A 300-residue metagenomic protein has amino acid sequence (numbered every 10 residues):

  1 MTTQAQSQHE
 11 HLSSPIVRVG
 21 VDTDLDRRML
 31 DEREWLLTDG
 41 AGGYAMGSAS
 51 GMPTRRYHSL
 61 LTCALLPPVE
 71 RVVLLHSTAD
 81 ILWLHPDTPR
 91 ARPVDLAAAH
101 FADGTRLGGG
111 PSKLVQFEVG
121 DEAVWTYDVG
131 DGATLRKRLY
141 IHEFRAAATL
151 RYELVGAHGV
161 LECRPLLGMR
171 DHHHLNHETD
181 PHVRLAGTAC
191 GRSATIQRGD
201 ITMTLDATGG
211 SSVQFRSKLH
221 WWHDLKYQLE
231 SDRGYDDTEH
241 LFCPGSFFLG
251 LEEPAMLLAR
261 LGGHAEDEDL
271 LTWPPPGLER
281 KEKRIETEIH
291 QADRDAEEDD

Functional and structural regions predicted by a protein language model:
M1-E298: Terminal accessory carbohydrate-recognition/targeting modules of carbohydrate-active enzymes
